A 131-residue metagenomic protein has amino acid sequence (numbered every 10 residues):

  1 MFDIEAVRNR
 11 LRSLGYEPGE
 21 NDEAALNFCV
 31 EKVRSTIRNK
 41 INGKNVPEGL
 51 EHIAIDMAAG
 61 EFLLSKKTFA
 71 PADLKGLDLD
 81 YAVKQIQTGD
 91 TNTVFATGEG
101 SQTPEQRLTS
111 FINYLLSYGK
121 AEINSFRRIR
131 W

Functional and structural regions predicted by a protein language model:
M1-I53, P104-W131: Conserved short "hinge" loops at termini or chain/domain junctions
P47, E51-I55, G60-F69: Mature extracytoplasmic domains of secretory-pathway proteins
E61-W131: Short loop/turn elements at secondary-structure junctions
